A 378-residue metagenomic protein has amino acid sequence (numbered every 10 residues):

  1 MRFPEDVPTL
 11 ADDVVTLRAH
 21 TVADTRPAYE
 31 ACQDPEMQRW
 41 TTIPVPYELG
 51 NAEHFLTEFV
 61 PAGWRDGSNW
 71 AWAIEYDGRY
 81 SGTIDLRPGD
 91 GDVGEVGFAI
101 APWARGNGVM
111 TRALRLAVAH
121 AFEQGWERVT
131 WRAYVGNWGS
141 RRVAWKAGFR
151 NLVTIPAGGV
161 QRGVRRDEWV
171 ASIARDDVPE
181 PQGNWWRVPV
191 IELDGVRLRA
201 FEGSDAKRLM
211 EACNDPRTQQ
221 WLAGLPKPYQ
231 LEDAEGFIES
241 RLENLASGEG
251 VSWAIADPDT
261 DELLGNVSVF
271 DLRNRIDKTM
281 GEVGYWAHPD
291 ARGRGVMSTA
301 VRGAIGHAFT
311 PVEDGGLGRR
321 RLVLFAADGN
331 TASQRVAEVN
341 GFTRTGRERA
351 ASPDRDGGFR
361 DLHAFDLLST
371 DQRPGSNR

Functional and structural regions predicted by a protein language model:
M1-Q38, A71-Q220, S252-R378: Acyl-donor (CoA/ACP) binding surface of acyl/acetyltransferases
E36-E58, W70, Q219-S240, V251-W253: Conserved GNAT-fold acetyl-CoA-binding loop/helix
L49, F59-V60, F149, R241-N244 (+1 more regions): Intrinsic low-complexity repeat tracts in disordered regions, enriched in small/polar residues
L56-V60, I238-E239, G303-T310: Short, well-ordered amphipathic alpha-helices
A62-G67, E243-G248: Short loop/turn motifs at secondary-structure junctions and domain boundaries
W103, K227, N244-L245, D290: Short strand->helix junction
